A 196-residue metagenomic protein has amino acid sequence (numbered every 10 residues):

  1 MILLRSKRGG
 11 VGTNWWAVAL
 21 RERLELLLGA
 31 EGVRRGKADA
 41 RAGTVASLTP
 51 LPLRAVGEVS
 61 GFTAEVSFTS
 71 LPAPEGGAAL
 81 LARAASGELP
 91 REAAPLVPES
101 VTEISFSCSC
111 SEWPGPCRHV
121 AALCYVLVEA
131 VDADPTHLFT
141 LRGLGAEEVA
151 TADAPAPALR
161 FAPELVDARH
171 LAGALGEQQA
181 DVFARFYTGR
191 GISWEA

Functional and structural regions predicted by a protein language model:
M1-A196: Long, low-complexity, compositionally biased intrinsically disordered regions
